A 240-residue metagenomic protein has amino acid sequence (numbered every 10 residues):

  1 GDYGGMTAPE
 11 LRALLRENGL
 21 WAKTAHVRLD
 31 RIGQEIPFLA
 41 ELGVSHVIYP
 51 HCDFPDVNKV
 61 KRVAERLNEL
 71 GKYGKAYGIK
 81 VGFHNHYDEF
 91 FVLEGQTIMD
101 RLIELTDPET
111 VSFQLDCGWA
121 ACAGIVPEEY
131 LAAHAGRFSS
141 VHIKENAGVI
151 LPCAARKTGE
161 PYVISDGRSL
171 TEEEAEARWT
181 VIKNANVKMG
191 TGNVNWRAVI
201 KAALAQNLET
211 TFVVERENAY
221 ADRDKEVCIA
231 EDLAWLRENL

Functional and structural regions predicted by a protein language model:
G1, L11: N-terminal carbohydrate-binding/catalytic regions of secreted carbohydrate-active enzymes
D2, V27-L29, H51, F138 (+2 more regions): Residues that line or immediately flank small-molecule/substrate-binding pockets and catalytic motifs
G4, L14, W21-F113, A121-C122 (+1 more regions): Active-site acidic/histidine proton-transfer and metal-coordination neighborhood in alpha/beta enzyme cores
G5-T7, A221: Short, charged/polar "capping" segments at the starts of alpha-helices and the immediately preceding loops
M6, G19-L20, T24, S140 (+1 more regions): Mature catalytic domains of secreted/periplasmic carbohydrate-active enzymes
A13-E17, I48-H51, A177-T180, F212: A short alpha-helix capping/helix-coil boundary motif
L14-R16, F38, A132, A202: A general structural signal for stabilizing positions within well-ordered secondary structure
G43, Q96-L115, A121-L240: Histidine-acidic metal/acid-base catalytic patches
